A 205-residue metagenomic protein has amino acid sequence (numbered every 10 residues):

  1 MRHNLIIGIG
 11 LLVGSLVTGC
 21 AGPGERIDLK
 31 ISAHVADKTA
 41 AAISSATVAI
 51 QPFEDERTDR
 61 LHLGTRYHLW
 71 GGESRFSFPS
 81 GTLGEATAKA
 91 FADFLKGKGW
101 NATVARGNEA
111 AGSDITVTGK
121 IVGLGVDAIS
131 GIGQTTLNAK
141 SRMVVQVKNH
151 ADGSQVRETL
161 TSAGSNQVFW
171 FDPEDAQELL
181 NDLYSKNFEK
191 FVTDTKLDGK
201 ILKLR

Functional and structural regions predicted by a protein language model:
M1-C20: Sec-dependent bacterial lipoprotein signal peptides
C20-T87, K196-R205: A structural "domain/chain start" motif
A21-V35, K98, T103-Q155: Surface-exposed short loop/turn segments
P52-R57, K120-V126, T161-A163: Generic short beta-strand segments
L69-T82, N149-D194, K200: Short secondary-structure boundary motifs at beta->alpha junctions and helix caps
P79-T103: N-terminal leader/targeting helix
A92-W100, F188-L197: Sec-exported extracytoplasmic/periplasmic mature domains
